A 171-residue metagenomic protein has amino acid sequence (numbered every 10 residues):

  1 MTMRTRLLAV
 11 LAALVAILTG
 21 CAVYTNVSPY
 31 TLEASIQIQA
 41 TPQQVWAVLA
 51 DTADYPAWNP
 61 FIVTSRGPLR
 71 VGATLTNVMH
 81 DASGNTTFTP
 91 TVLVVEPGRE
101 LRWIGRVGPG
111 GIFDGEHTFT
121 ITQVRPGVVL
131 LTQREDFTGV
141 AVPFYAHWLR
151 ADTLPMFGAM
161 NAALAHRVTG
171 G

Functional and structural regions predicted by a protein language model:
R4-L11, L130, D136-G171: A conserved amphipathic terminal alpha-helix motif
R4-L7, I17-R66, R70: Hydrophobic ligand-binding cavity/cleft-lining segments
R4-L7, Y24-V27, R66, S83-L130 (+1 more regions): Hydrophobic-ligand binding "helix-grip"
I17-T19, V71-L75, R99-G105: Short Pro/Gly-enriched beta-strand edge/turn motifs at strand-loop
I38, P42, V48, D81 (+2 more regions): Solvent-exposed, acidic/flexible segments
Q44-L49, Y55, L75-N77, V92 (+3 more regions): Hydrophobic pocket/interface hotspot
A50-A57, H80, P97, A162-T169: Sec-exported extracytoplasmic/periplasmic mature domains
